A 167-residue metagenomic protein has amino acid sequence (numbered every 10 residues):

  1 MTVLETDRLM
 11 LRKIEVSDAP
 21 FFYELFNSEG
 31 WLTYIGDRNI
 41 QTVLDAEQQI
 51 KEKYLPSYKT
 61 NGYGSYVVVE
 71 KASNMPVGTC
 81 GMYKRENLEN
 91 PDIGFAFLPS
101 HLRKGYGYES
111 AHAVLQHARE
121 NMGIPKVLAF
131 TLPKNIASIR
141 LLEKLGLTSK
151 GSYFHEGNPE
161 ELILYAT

Functional and structural regions predicted by a protein language model:
M1-T33, S65-T167: Acyl-donor (CoA/ACP) binding surface of acyl/acetyltransferases
F26, I35, S57-K59: Hydrophobic residues in alpha-helical segments
G30-E52: Conserved GNAT-fold acetyl-CoA-binding loop/helix
E52-P56, H117: A generic secondary-structure signal
L55-V67: A short helix-loop-beta-strand connector motif used in the catalytic cores of GNAT acetyltransferases and, in some
